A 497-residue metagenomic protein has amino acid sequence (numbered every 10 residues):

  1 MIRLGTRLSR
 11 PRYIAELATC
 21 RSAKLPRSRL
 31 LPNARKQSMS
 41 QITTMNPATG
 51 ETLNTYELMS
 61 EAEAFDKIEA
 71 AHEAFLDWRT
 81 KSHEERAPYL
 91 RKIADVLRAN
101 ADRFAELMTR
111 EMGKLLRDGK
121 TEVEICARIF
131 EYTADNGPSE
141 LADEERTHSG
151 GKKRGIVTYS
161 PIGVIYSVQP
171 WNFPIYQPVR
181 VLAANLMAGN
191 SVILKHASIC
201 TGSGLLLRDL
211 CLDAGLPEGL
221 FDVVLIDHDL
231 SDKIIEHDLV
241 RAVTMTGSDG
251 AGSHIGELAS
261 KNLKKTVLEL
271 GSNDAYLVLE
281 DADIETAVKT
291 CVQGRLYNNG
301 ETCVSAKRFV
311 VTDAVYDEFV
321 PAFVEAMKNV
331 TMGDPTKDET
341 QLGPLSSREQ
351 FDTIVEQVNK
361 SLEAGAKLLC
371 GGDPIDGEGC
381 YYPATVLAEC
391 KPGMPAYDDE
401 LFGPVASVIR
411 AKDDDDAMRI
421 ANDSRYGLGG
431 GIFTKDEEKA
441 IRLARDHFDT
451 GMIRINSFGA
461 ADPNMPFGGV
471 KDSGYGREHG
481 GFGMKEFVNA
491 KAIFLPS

Functional and structural regions predicted by a protein language model:
M1-L8: N-terminal chloroplast transit peptides
L8-Y13, A18, S22-K153: N-terminal Rossmann-like NAD(P)+-binding subdomain of aldehyde/semialdehyde dehydrogenases
S38, T49-T55, V240, L277 (+4 more regions): Conserved C-terminal structural/oligomerization subdomain of aldehyde/semialdehyde dehydrogenase
G50, A71, R86, M108 (+9 more regions): Residue-level signal for inorganic ion chemistry
T52-M59, A74-T80, S167, Y276-L279 (+5 more regions): Short, well-ordered beta-strand elements within core beta-sheets of diverse protein domains
H72-F75, R79, A94-A101, A105 (+19 more regions): Structural signal for hydrophobic packing residues in well-ordered secondary-structure cores of soluble enzyme domains
E145-T286, A411: Rossmann-like NAD(P) dinucleotide-binding subdomain of oxidoreductase/dehydrogenase enzymes
G250-K391, I455: ALDH superfamily catalytic-core signature
